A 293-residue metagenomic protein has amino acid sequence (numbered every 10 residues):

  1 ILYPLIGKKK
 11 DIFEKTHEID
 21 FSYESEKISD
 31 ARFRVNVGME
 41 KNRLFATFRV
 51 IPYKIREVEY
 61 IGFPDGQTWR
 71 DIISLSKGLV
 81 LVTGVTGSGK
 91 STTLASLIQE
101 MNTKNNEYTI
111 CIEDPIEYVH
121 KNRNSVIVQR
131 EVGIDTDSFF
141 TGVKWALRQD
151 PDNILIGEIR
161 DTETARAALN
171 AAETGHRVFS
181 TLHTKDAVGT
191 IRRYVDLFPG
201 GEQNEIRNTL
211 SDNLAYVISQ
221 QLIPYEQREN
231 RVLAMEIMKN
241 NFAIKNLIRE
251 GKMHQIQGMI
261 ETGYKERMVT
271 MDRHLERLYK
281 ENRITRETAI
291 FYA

Functional and structural regions predicted by a protein language model:
I1-A293: Short, flexible helix-loop junctions that flank or precede catalytic/ligand sites
